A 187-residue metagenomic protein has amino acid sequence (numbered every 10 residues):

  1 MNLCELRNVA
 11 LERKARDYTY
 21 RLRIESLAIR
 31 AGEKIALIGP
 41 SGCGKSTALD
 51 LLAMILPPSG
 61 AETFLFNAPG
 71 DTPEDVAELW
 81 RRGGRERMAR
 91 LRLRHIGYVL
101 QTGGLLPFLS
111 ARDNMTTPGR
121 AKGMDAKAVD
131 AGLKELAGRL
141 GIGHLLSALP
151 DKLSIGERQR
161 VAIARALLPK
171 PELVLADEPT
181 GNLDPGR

Functional and structural regions predicted by a protein language model:
L65-R90: ABC ATPase NBD Q-loop/coupling interface
L109-T116: Short coil-to-helix segment of the ABC ATPase nucleotide-binding domain corresponding to the Q-loop/switch region
T116, K127-L145: Conserved ABC ATPase "signature" region
L146, A166-L167: ABC ATPase C-loop
L149-Q159: Conserved ABC ATPase signature
L168-E172: A short, proline-enriched helix->beta-strand linker immediately N-terminal to the Walker B motif in ABC-type P-loop
V174-D177: Catalytic Walker B motif of ABC-type/P-loop ATPase nucleotide-binding domains
